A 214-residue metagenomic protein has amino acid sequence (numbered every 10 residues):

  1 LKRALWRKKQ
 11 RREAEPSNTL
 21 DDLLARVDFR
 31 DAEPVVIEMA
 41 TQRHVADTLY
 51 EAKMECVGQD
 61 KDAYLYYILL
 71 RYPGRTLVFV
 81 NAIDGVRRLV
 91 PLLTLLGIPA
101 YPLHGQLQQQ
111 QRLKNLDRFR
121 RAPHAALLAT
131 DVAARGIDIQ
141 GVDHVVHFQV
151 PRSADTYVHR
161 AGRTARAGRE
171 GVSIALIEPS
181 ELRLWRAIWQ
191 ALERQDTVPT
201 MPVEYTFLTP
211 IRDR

Functional and structural regions predicted by a protein language model:
L1-L107, M201-Y205: Interdomain coupling/hinge region of P-loop NTPase helicase/AAA+ cores
K2-R3, A46-D47, R87-R88, Q110-R112 (+4 more regions): Switch/connector loops and helix/strand junctions flanking conserved nucleotide-binding motifs in nucleotide-processing
W6-D21, L70-P73, L95, S153-A154 (+1 more regions): Arginine-glycine-biased low-complexity disordered regions
T48-K53, R118, I211-R214: Short, surface-exposed amphipathic charged segments that create phosphate/polyanion-binding patches used for binding
Y50, Y66-L70, V90, T94 (+6 more regions): Amphipathic alpha-helical interaction motifs in eukaryotic regulatory proteins
Y64, Q111-N115, A133: Short acidic active-site motifs
G97-P99, H104-Q109, R121-A125, T130-L184: Conserved RecA-like helicase motor core of SF1/SF2 enzymes
